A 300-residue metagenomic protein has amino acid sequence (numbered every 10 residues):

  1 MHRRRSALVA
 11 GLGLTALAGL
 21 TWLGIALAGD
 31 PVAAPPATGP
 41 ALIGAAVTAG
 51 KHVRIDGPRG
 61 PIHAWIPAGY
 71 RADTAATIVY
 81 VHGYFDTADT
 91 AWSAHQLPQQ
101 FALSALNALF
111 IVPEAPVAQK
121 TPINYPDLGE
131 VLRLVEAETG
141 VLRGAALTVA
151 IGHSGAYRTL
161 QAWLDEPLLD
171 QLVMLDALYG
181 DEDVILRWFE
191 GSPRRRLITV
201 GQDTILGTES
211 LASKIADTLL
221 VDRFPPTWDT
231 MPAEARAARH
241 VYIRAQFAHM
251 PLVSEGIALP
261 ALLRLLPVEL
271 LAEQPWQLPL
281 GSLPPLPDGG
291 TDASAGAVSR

Functional and structural regions predicted by a protein language model:
R3-V9: N-terminal export leaders
G11-L20: Core hydrophobic alpha-helical transmembrane segments of single-pass membrane proteins
G19-T77, A108, T227-W228, L278-T291 (+1 more regions): A domain-start/cap signature at the N-terminus of enzymes
T74-T77, V81-L134: Active-site machinery of serine-nucleophile hydrolases
A91-F101, D127, Y179-E190, W228: Alpha-helical scaffolding within the catalytic cores of extracellular/periplasmic polymer-degrading hydrolases
K120-G155: Gly/Ser-rich "nucleophile elbow"/oxyanion-hole loop immediately N-terminal to the catalytic nucleophile in hydrolases
A146-G191: Primarily recognizes the serine-hydrolase "nucleophile elbow" in alpha/beta-hydrolase and SGNH/GDSL folds
T204-R300: C-terminal catalytic histidine-bearing segment of alpha/beta-hydrolase fold enzymes
